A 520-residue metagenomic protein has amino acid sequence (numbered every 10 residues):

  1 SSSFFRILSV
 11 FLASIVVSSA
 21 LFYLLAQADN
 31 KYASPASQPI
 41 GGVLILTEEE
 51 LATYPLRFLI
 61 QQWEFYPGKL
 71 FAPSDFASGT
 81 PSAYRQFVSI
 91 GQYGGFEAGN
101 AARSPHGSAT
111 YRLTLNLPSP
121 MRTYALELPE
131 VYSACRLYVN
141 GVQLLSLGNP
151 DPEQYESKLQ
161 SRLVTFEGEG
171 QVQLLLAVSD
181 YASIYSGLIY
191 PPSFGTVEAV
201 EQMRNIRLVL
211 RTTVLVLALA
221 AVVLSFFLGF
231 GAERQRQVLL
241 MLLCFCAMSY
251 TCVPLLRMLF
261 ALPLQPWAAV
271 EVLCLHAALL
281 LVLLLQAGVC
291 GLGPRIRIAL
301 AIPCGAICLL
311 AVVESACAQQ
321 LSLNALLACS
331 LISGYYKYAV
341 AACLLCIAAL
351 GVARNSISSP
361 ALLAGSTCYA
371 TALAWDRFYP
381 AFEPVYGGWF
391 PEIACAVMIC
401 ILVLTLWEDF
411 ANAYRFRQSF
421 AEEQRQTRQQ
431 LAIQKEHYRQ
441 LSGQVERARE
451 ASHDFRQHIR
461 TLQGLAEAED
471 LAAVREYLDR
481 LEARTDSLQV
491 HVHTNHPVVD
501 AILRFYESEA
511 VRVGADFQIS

Functional and structural regions predicted by a protein language model:
S1, M248-E423: Interfacial "cap-and-anchor" motif at the non-cytosolic start of specific transmembrane alpha-helices
S2-S119: Extended carbohydrate-recognition surfaces in non-catalytic/accessory domains of CAZymes and lectin-like proteins
L21-D29, T196, Q202-G231, S330-V352: First transmembrane helix
Q38-T47, V139-Q173, V178-Y190: Beta-strand-rich ligand-recognition modules
L115-N140, L174-L176: Aromatic-lined ligand-binding clefts that engage carbohydrates, nucleic acids, or primary amines
E408-E446: Cytosolic signal-transmission helices at domain junctions
E446-R460, E469: Conserved phosphoacceptor histidine of two-component systems
D479-A483, N495-V513: Short beta-to-alpha transition helix within the HATPase_c
